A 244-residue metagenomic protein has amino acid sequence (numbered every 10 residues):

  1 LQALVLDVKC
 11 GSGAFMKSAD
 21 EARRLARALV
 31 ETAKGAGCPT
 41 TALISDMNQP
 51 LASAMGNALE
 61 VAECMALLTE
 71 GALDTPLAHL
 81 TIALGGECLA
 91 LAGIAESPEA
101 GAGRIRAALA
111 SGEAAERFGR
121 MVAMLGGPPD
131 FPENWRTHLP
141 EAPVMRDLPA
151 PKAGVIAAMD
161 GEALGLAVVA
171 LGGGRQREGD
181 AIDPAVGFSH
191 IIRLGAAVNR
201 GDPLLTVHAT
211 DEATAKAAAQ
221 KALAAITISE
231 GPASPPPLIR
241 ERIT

Functional and structural regions predicted by a protein language model:
L1-T244: Well-ordered secondary-structure scaffolds
